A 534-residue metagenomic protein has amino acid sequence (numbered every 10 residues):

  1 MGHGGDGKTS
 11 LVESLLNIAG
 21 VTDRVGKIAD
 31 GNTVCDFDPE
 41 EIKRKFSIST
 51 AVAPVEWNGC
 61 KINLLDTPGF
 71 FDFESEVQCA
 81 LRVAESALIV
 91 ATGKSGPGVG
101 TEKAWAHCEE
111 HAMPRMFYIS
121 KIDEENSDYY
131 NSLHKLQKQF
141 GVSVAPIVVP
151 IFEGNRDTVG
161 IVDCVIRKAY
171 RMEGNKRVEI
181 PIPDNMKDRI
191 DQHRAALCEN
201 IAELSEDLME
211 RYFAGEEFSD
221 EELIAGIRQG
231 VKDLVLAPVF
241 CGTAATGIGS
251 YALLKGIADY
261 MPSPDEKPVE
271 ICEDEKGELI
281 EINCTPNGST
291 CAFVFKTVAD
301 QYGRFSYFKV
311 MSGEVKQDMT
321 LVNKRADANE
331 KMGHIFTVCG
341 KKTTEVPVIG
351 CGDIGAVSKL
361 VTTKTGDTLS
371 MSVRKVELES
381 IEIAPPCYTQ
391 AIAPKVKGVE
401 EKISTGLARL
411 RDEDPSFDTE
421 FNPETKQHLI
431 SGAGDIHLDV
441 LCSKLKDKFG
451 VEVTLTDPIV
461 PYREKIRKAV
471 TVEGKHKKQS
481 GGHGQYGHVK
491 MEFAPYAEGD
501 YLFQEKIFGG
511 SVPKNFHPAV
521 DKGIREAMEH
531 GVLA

Functional and structural regions predicted by a protein language model:
M1-A534: Structural and coupling elements of P-loop NTPases
